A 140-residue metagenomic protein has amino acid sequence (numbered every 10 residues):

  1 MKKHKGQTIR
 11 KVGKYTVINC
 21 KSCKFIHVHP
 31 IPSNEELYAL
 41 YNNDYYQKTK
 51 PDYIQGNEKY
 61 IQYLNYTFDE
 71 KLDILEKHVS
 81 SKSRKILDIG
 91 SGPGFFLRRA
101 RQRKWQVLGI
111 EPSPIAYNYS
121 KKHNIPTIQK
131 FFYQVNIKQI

Functional and structural regions predicted by a protein language model:
M1-I140: Conserved N-terminal segment of class I S-adenosyl-L-methionine
